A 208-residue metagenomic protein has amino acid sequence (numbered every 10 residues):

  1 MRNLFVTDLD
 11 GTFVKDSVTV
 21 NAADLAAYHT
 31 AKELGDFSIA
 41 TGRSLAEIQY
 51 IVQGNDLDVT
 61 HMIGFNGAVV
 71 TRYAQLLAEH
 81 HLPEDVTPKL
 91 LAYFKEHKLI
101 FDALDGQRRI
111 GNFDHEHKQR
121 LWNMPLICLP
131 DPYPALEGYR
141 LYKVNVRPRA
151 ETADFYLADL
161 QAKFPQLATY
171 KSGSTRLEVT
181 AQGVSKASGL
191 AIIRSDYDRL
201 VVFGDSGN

Functional and structural regions predicted by a protein language model:
M1-N3, G35, L99, D198-R199: Short coil/turn segments at beta-strand junctions that form active-site/ligand-binding loops
R2-T19: Asp-based phosphoryl-transfer active-site loop
F5-T7, M62-I63, V202-F203: Residue-level marker for buried hydrophobic side chains located in beta-strands that build the well-ordered beta-sheet
T12, D36, A74-A78, V144 (+1 more regions): Conserved short-loop catalytic and cofactor-binding motifs
T12, L45, N208: Conserved Rossmann-like nucleotide-cofactor binding loop
V14-V18, I39-A40, E79-H80, W122-N123 (+1 more regions): Short, flexible loop segments at the rims of nucleotide/cofactor-binding pockets, characterized by
T19-H117: Active-site phosphate-binding/coordination module
L99, L104-N208: Conserved acidic, metal-coordinating active-site core of Asp-based, Mg2+-dependent phosphoryl-transfer enzymes
